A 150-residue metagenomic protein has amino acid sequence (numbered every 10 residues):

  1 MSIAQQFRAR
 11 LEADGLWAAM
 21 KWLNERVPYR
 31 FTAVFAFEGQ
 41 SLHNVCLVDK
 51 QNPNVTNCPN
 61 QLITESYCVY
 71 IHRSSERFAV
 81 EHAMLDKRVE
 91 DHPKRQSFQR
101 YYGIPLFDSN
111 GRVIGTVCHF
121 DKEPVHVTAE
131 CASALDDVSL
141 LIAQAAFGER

Functional and structural regions predicted by a protein language model:
M1-L62, D137-V138, G148-R150: Intrinsically disordered, low-complexity terminal regulatory regions
R26, P93-F98: Short loop/turn motifs at secondary-structure junctions and domain boundaries
F31, G103, T116: Short hydrophobic/aromatic beta-strand element in the GNAT-like acyltransferase core that lines or flanks the acyl-donor
F37-L42, P53-D91: Regulatory sensory and allosteric helical modules in signal-transduction proteins and certain transcription factors
R100-D108: A short, aliphatic-rich beta-strand micro-motif
G115, F120-R150: Juxtadomain coupling helices with adjacent low-complexity linkers
